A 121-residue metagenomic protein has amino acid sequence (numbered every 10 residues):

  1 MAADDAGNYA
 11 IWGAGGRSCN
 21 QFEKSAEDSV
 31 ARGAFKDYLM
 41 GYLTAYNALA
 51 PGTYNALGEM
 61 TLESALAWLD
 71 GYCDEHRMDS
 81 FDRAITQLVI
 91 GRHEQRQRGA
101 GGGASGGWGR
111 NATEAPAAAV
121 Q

Functional and structural regions predicted by a protein language model:
A2-D4: Boundary at the C-terminal end of the N-terminal hydrophobic targeting segment
G7-G71, E75: Short N-proximal segments of mature Sec-exported proteins
R77-Q121: C-terminal partner/receptor-binding element of secreted or periplasmic proteins
